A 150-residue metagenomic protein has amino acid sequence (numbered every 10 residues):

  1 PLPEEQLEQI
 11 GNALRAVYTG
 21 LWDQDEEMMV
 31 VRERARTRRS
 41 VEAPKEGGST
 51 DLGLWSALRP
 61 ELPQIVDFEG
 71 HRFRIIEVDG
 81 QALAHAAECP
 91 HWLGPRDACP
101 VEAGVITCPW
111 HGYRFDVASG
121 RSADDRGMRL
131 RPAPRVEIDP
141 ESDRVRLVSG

Functional and structural regions predicted by a protein language model:
P1-N12, A16, R146-L147: Beta-strand/loop substructures that line and gate deep hydrophobic ligand-binding cavities in soluble
I10, V17, T107, M128: Short acidic-hydrophobic sequence patches enriched in Asp/Glu that either
A13-E27: A non-catalytic, amphipathic alpha-helix used as a structural packing/dimerization or gating element in enzyme scaffolds
L14, V78, P109: Generic anion/oxyanion-binding catalytic loop in active/binding sites
D23-A103, D116-V117, R121, R129-G150: N-terminal pre-ligand scaffold of iron-sulfur
C89, C108-H111: Short cysteine clusters
